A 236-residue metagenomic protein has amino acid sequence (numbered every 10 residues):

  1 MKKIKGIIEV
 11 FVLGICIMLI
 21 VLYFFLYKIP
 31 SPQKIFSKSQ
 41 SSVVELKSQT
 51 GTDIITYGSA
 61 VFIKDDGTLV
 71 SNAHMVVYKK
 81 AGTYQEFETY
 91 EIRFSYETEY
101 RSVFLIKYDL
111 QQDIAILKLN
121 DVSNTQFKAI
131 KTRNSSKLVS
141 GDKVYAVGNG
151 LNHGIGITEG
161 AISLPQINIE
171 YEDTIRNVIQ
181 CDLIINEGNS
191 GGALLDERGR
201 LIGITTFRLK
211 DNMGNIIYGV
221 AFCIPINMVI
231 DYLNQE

Functional and structural regions predicted by a protein language model:
M1-C16: N-terminal Sec-pathway targeting helices
G14-F25: Hydrophobic alpha-helical membrane-insertion segments, chiefly the h-region of N-terminal signal peptides
F25-S39: Ser/Thr/Pro/Gly-rich low-complexity linker/stalk segments immediately outside membranes or between
P30-P32, K47-N72, E99-S102, G191 (+1 more regions): A conserved glycine-rich beta-strand in the N-terminal activation segment of trypsin-fold
K38-D53, N120-A129, I157-N234: Active-site region of chymotrypsin-like
D53-I54, D65-G148, N152-I155, I230: Conserved active-site neighborhood of the chymotrypsin/trypsin-like protease fold
S59, D65, N134, S140 (+2 more regions): Short, flexible surface segments
V61-I63, F104-K107, S163, N186: Conserved positions in beta-strands of structured domains
